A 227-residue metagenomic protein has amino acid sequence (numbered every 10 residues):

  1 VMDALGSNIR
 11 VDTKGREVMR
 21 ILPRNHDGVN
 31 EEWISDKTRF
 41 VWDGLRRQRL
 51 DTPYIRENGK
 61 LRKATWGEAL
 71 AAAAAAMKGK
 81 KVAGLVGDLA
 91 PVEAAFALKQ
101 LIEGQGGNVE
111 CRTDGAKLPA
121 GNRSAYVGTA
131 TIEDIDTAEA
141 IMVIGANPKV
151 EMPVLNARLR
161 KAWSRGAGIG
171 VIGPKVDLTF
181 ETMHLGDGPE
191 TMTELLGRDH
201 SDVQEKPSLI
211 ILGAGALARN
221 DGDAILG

Functional and structural regions predicted by a protein language model:
V1-G227: Catalytic alpha/large subunits of respiratory electron-transfer oxidoreductases, centered on bis-MGD molybdoenzymes
